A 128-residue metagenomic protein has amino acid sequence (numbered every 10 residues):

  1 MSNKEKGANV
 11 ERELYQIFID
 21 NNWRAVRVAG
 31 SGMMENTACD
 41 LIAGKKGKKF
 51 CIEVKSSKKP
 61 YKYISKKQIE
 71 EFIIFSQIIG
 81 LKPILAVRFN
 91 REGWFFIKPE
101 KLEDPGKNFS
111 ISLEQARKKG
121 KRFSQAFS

Functional and structural regions predicted by a protein language model:
M1-G30: Acidic-basic catalytic patches of nuclease active cores, encompassing PD-(D/E)XK and other metal-cofactor nuclease
E5, N9, K82-S128: Domain-level recognition of nuclease-like catalytic cores that cleave nucleotide substrates
E5, N9, N36, Y63-K66: Residues at secondary-structure transition points
E11, E53, Q68: Acidic-residue sensor for enzyme active/binding pockets
L14, T37, Q68-E71: Amphipathic alpha-helical interface surfaces
F18, L41-K58: Conserved catalytic cores of phosphodiester-cleaving nucleases, focusing on short active-site segments
N21-K46: Active-site metal-binding core of divalent-cation-utilizing nuclease and nuclease-like domains
K49, S57-R88: Short, charged, amphipathic alpha-helix that recurs within catalytic cores of restriction-modification and other
